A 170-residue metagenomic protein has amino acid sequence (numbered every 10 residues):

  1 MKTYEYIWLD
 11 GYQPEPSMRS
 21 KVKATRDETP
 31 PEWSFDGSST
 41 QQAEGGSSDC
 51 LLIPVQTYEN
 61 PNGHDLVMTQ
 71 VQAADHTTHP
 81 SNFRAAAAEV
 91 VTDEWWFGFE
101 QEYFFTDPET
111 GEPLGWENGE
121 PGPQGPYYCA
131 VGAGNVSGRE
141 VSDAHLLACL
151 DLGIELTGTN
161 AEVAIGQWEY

Functional and structural regions predicted by a protein language model:
M1-Y170: Glycine-rich, acidic/polar active-site loops that bind/position phosphate-bearing ligands
